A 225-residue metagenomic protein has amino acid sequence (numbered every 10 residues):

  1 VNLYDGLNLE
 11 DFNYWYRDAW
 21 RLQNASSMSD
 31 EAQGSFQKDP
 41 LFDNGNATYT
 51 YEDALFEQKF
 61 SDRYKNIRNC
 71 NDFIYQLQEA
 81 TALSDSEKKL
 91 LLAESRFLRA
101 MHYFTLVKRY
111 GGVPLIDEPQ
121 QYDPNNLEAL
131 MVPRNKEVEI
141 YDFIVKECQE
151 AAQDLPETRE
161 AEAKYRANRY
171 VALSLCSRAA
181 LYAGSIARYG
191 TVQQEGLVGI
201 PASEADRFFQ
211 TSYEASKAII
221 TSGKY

Functional and structural regions predicted by a protein language model:
V1-Q23, D206-F209, S216: Membrane-proximal, proline-rich intrinsically disordered regions
D5-E10, Q33-Y110, A129-D142, K146-K164: Conserved, well-structured interaction surfaces
F12-W15, L106-D117, K224: Proline-centered turn/helix-capping motifs that create local helix->coil transitions or kinks
R96, L173-A179: TPR/Sel1-like alpha-solenoid repeat signature
V107-K108, P114, Y182-T191: Short coil/turn linking the two alpha-helices of tandem helical-hairpin repeats
D123, L130-R134, A187-Y213: Acidic, serine/threonine/proline-rich low-complexity intrinsically disordered regions
Y182-G184, T211-Y225: Polar, glycine-rich mid-to-C-terminal structural blocks that act as macromolecule-binding/assembly scaffolds
